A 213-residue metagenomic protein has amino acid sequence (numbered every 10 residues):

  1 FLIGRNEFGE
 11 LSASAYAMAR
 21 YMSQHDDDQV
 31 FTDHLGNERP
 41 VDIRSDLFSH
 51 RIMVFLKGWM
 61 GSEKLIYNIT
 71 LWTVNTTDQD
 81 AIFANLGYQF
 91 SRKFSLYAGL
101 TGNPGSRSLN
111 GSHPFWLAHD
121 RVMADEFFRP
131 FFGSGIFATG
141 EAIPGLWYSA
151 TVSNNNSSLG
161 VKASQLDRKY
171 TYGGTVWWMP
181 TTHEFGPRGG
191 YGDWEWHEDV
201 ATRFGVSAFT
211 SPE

Functional and structural regions predicted by a protein language model:
L2-F31, R39-S158, S164-E184, G190 (+1 more regions): Outer membrane beta-barrel
W194: Aromatic-lined carbohydrate-recognition surfaces of secreted/lumenal glycan-active proteins
V200: Metal-dependent active-site segment of extracytoplasmic phospho-/sulfohydrolases and closely related
